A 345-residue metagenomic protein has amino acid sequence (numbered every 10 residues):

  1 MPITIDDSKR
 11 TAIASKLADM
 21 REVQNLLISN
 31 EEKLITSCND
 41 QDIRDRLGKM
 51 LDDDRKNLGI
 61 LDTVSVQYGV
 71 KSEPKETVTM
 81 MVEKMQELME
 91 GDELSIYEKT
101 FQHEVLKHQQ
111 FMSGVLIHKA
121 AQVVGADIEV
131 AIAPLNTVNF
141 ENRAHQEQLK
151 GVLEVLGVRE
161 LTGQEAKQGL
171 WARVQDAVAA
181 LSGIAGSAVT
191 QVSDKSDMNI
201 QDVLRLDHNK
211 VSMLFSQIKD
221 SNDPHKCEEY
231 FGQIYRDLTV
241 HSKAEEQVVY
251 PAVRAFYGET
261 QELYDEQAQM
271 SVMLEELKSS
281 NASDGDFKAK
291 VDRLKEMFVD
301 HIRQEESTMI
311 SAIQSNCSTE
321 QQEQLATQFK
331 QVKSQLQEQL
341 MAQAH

Functional and structural regions predicted by a protein language model:
P2-S15, E22, L26-D45, K49-D52 (+3 more regions): Small-residue-biased structural context
Q24, D54, K107-Q110: Transmembrane alpha-helical core positions of polytopic small-molecule transporters
E32, Q102-E104, H108-A120, V249: A structural feature that tracks compact, well-ordered secondary-structure segments with a strong bias toward
E73, K99-S113, Q261-Q269: Amphipathic, heptad-repeat alpha-helices with coiled-coil/zipper character that mediate oligomerization and scaffolding
I96: Conserved segment of winged-helix/HTH DNA-binding domains
